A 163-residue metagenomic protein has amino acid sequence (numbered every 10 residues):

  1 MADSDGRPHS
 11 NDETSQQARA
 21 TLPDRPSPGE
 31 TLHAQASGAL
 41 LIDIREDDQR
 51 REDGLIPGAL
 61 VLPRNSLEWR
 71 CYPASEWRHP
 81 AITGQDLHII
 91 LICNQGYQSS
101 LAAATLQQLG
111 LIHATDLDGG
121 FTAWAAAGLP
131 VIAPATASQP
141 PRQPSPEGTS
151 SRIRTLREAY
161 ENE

Functional and structural regions predicted by a protein language model:
M1-L40, D47-H88, Y97-E163: Rhodanese-like catalytic fold shared by cysteine-dependent sulfurtransferases and DSP/PTP-type phosphatases
I92-C93: Short, surface-exposed ligand- or partner-binding patches at beta-edge/loop junctions that are enriched in aromatics
